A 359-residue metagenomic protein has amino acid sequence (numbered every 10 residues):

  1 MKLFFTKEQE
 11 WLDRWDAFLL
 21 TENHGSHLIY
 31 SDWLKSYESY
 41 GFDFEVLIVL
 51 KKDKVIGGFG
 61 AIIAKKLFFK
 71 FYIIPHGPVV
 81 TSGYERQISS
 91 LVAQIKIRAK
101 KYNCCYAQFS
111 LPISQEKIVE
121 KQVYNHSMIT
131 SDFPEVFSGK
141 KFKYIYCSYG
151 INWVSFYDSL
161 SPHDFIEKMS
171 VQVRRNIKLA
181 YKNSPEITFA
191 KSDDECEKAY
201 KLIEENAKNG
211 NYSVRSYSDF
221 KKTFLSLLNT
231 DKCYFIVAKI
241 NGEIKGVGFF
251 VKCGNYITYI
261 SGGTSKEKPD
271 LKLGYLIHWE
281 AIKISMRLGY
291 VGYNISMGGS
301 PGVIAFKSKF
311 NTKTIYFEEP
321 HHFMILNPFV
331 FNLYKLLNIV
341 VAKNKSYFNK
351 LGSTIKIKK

Functional and structural regions predicted by a protein language model:
K2-F68, I113-E120, Y124, V136-P269: A conserved beta-strand-loop-helix scaffold within acyl/acetyltransferase catalytic domains
K35-S36, I63-K65, S114, K121-P162 (+1 more regions): Active-site/acyl-donor-binding loops of N-acyltransferases
I74: Flexible glycine-rich active-site/ligand-binding loops centered on an Asp-His dyad
G77-G83: The substrate-binding groove and active-site-proximal loops of carbohydrate-active enzymes, especially glycoside
P78, V92-N103, L111-I113, F156-Y157: Generic hydrophobic/packing signal
S82, S89-R98, K221-N332: Aromatic (often tryptophan-rich) hydrophobic motifs at membrane interfaces
K100-I113, I118, S285-S296: Conserved GNAT acetyl-CoA-binding A-motif
